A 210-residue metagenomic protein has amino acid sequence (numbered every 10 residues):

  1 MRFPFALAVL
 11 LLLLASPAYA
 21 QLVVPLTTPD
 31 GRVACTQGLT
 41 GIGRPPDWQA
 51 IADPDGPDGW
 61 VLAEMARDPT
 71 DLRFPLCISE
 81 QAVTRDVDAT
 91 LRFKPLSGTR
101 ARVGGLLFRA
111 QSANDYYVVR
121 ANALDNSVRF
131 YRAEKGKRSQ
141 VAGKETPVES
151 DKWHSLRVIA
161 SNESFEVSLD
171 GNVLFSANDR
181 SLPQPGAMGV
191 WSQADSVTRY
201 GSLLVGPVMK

Functional and structural regions predicted by a protein language model:
A6-A15: Bacterial N-terminal signal peptides
A20-D47, P54: Extracellular carbohydrate-recognition regions
P29, V158, G201-V205: Extracellular beta-strand elements of beta-rich domains used for carbohydrate recognition/degradation or cell-matrix
A50-P75: Short carbohydrate-recognition loop motifs
R67-R129: Secretory/extracellular carbohydrate-interaction modules and structurally similar beta-sandwich "look-alikes"
A89-L91, K152-V167: Short tryptophan-centered beta-strand motifs in secreted/extracellular beta-sheet-rich domains of glycan-recognition
E134-S155: Short, aromatic/His-centered strand-loop micro-motif at the edge of beta-sheets
A177-G201: Flexible glycan-contacting loops in extracellular carbohydrate-active proteins
